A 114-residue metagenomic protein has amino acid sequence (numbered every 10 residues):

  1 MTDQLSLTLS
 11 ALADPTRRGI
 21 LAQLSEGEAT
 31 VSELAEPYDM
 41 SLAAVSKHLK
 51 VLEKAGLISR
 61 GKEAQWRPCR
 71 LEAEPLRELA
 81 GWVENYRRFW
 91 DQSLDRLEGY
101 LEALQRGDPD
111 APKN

Functional and structural regions predicted by a protein language model:
M1-Q4, Q23-P37, L42, K54 (+3 more regions): C-terminal regulatory/oligomerization modules of transcriptional regulators
L7, R18-I20: Pre-recognition alpha-helix immediately N-terminal to the DNA-recognition helix within helix-turn-helix or winged-helix
L9-S10, P68: Short basic coil micro-motifs at the edges of alpha-helical modules that engage polyanionic partners
A11-T16: Short helix-coil-helix linker/hinge
R17, G56, A64: Conserved phosphate-binding and hydrolysis motifs of nucleotide-dependent enzymes
L49-K50: Short, hydrophobic-biased segments on the C-terminal half of alpha helices that form "recognition helices"
K62-P68: Short, Lys/Arg-rich nucleic-acid/phosphate-binding segment
